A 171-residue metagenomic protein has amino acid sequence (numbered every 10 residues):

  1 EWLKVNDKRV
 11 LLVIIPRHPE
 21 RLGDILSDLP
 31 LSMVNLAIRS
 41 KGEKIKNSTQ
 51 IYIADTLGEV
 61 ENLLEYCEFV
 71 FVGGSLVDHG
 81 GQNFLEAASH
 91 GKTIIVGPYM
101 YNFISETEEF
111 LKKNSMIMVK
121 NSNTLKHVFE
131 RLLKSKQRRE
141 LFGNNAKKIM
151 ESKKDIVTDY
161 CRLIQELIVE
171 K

Functional and structural regions predicted by a protein language model:
E1-K171: Nucleotide-activated sugar donor-binding and catalytic core shared by glycosyltransferases and related lipid-linked
